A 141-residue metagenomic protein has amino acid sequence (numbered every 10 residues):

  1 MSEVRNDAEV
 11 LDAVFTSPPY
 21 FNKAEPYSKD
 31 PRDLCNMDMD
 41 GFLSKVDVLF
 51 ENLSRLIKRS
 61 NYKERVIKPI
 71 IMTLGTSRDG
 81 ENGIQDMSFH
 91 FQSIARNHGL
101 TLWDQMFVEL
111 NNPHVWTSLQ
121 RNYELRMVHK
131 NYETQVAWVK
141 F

Functional and structural regions predicted by a protein language model:
M1-F141: Class I S-adenosyl-L-methionine-dependent methyltransferase catalytic core
